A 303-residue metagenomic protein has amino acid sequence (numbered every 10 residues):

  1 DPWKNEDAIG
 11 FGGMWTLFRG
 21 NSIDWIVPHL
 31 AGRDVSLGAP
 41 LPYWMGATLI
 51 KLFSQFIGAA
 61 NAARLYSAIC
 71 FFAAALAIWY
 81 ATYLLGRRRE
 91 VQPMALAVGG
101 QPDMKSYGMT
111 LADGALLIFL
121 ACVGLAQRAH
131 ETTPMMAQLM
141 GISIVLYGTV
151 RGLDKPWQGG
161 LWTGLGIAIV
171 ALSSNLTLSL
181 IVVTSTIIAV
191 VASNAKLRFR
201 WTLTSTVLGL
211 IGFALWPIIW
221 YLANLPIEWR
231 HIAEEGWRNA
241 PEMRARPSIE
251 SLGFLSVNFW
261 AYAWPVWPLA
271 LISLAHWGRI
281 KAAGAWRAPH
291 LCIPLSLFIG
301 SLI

Functional and structural regions predicted by a protein language model:
G10-D34, L41, T48: Extracytosolic helix-loop segments that constitute the early lumenal/periplasmic catalytic or substrate-binding loops
G10-G20, L165-I303: Transmembrane-lumen/periplasm boundary regions of multi-pass, lipid-linked membrane glycan transferases
P40, W44, F53-L76, A81 (+2 more regions): Loop-to-helix entry region of an early transmembrane alpha helix in multi-pass inner-membrane enzymes
L65-D103, A121, I144: Transmembrane-helix motifs of polytopic, lipid-linked glycan transferases
K105-S106, T110, Q127, I142-W162 (+1 more regions): Membrane-interface transmembrane helices that cradle and orient dolichyl/undecaprenyl
D113-L120: Short helix- or helix-capping micro-motifs that position conserved polar/aromatic residues at function-defining sites
G124-A137, L178: Short acidic/glycine- and proline-prone juxtamembrane loop motifs at membrane-interface regions of multi-pass membrane
M135-L146, S185, W267: Hydrophobic core segments of transmembrane alpha-helices in multi-pass, intramembrane catalytic enzymes
